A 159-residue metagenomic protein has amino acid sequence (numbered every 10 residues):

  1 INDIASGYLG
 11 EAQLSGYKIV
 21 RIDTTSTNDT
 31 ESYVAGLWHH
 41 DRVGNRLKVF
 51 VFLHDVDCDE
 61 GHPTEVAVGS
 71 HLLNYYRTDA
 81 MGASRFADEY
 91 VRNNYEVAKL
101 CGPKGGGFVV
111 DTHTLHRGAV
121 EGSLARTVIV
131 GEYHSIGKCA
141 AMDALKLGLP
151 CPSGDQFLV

Functional and structural regions predicted by a protein language model:
I1-V66: Conserved double-stranded beta-helix
Y33-L37, M81-N93, A144-G148: Short, surface-exposed loop/helix-turn segments at secondary-structure junctions that function as lids/hinges flanking
V34-D41, L100, G118-E121: Short histidine-centered beta-strand/loop micro-motifs that create catalytic or ligand/metal-coordination sites
D41, F52-V56, G69-H71, H113-L115 (+2 more regions): Histidine- and/or cysteine-centered catalytic micro-motif in compact active-site loops
L47, G106, T127: Residue-level detector of short, conserved catalytic/binding motifs and their immediate flanks
D57-L115, K138: Double-stranded beta-helix
D79-M81, H113-V159: Non-heme Fe(II)/2-oxoglutarate
